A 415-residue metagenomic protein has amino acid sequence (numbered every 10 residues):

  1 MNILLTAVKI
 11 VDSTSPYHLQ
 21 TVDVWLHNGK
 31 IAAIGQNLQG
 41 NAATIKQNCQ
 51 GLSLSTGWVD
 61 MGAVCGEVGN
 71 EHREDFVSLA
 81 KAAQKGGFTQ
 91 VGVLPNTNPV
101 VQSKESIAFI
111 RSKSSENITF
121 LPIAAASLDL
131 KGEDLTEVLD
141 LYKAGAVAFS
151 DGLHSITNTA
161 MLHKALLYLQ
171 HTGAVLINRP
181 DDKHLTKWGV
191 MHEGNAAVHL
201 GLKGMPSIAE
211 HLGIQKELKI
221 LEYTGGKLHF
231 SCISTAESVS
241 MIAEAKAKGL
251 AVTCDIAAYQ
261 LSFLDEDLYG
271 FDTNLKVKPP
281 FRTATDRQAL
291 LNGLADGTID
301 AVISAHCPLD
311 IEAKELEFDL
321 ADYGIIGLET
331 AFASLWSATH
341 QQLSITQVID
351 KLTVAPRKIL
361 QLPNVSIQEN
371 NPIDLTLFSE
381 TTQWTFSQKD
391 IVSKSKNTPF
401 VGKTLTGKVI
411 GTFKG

Functional and structural regions predicted by a protein language model:
M1-A42: N-terminal metal-binding scaffold of metallo-dependent hydrolase/deaminase domains
V8, G29, G51, G62 (+13 more regions): Divalent metal-coordination and catalytic microenvironments
V8, L320, P372-G415: C-terminal cap of metal-dependent C-N hydrolases
L38-L54: Active-site metal-binding motif and surrounding structural segment of the metallo-beta-lactamase
C49-K113: Metal-associated gating/positioning segment near the N- to mid-region
M61-E74, P95, L121-D134, K203-G204: Active-site mouth loops of central-metabolism enzymes
T136-V302: Histidine/acidic residue-rich metal-binding segments in metalloenzymes
H199-G225, A295, A301-V302, C307-F378: His/Asp/Glu-enriched, well-ordered alpha-helical/loop segment that forms or immediately abuts the divalent-metal
